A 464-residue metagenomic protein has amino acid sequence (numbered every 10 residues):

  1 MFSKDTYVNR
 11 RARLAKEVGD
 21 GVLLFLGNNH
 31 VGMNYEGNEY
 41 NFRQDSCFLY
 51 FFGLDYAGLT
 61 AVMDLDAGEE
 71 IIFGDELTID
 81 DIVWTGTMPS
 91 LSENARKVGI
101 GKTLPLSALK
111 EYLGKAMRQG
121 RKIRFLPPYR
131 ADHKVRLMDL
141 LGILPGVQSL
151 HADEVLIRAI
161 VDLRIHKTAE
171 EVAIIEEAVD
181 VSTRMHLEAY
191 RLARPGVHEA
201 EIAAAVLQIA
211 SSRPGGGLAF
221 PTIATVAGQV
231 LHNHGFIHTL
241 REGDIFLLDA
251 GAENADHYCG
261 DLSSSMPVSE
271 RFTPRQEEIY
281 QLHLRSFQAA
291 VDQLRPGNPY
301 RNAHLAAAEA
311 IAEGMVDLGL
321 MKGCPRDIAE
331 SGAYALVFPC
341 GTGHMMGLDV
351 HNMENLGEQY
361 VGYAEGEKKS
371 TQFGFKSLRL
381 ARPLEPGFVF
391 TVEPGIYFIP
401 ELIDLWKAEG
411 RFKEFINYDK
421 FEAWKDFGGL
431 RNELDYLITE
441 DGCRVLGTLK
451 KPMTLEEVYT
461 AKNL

Functional and structural regions predicted by a protein language model:
M1-L464: Active-site neighborhoods and metal-handling regions in enzymes and metal-associated proteins
